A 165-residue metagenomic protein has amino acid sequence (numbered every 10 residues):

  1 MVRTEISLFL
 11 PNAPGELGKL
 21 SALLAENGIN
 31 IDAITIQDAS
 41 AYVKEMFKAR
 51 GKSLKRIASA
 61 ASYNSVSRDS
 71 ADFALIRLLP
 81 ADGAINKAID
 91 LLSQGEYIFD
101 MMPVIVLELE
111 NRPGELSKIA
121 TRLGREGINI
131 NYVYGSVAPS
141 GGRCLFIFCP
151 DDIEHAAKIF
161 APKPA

Functional and structural regions predicted by a protein language model:
M1-A165: A conserved regulatory-domain signal marking ACT and ACT-like small-molecule sensing domains and adjacent regulatory
